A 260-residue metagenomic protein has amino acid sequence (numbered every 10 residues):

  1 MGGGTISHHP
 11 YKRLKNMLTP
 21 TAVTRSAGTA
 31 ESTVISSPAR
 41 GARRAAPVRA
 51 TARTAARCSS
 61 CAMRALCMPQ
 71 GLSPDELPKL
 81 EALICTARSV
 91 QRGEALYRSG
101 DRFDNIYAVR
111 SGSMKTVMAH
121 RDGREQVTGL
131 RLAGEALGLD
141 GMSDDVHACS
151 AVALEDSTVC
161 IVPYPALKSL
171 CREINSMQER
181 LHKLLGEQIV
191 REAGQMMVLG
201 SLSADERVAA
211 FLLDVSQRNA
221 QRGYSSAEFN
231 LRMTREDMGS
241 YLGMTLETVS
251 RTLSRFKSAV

Functional and structural regions predicted by a protein language model:
Y11-R92, A136-L137, G141-M142: Cyclic nucleotide-binding regulatory module and flanking cytosolic helices
G93, D104-V117, A133-G134: Glycine- and acidic-residue-biased ligand/ion/polar-headgroup-sensing regions
A95-D101: Short phosphate-coordinating micro-motif centered on Lys-Gly-acidic
V127-G194: Cyclic-nucleotide recognition modules
R172-T245: Polybasic "coupling" helices that flank or enter modular domains
T248: Residues in the helix-turn-helix
R255-F256: Basic amphipathic alpha-helical segments that dock to polyanions
V260: Glycine-centered, phosphate/nucleic-acid-interacting loop/turn motifs that mediate DNA/RNA or nucleotide
